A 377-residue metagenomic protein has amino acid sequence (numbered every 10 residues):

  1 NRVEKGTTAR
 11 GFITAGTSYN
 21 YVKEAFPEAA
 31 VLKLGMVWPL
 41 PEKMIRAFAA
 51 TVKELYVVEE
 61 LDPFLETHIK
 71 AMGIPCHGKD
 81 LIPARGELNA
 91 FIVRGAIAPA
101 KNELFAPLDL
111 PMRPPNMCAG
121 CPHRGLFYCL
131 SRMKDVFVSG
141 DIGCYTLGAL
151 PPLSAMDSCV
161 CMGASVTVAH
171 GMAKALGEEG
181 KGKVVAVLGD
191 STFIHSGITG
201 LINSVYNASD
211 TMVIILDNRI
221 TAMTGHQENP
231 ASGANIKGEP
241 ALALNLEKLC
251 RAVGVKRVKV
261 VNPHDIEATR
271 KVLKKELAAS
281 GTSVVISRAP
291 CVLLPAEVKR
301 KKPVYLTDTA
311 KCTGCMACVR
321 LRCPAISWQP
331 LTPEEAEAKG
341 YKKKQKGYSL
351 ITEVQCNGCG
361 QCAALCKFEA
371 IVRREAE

Functional and structural regions predicted by a protein language model:
N1-E24, L104-P107: A charged, amphipathic alpha-helical module
T14, V31-K33, V57-E59, C76-K79 (+7 more regions): General beta-strand structural signal in soluble alpha/beta enzymes
V22-L32, K248-G254: Short helix-loop-beta junction
A30-L104, R373-E377: Terminal amphipathic helices with adjacent charged low-complexity linkers/tails
W38-P39, P63-L65, P83-G86, Y145-L147 (+3 more regions): Short gly/pro/ser/thr-enriched loop/turn and capping motifs at secondary-structure boundaries
H68, T313-Y348, Q361-E377: Iron-sulfur cluster-binding cysteine motifs and their immediate structural context in ferredoxin-like electron-transfer
F105-A169, A175-E178: Active-site diphosphate/adenylate-binding microenvironment
A149-V284, E297-V298: Thiamine diphosphate
